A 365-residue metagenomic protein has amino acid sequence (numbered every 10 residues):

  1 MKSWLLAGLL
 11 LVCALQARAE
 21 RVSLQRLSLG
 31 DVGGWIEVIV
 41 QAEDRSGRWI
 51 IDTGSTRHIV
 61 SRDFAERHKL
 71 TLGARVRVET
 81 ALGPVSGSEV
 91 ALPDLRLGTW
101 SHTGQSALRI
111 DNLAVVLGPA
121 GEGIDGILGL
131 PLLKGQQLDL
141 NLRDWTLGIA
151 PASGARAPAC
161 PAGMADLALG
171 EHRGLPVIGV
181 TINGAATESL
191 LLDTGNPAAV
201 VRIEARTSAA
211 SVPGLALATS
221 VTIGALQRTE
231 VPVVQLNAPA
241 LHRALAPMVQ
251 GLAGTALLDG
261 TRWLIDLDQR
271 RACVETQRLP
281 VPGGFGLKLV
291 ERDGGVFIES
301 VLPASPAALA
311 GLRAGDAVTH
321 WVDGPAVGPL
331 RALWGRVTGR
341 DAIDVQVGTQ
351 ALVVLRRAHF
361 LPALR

Functional and structural regions predicted by a protein language model:
M1-L5: Bacterial N-terminal signal peptides that target proteins for export
L6-A7, G30: Short, functional N-terminal and low-complexity linear motifs
G8-R18: Hydrophobic h-region of N-terminal signal peptides that target proteins for export in Gram-negative bacteria
A19-R365: Pepsin/retropepsin-fold aspartyl endopeptidases
